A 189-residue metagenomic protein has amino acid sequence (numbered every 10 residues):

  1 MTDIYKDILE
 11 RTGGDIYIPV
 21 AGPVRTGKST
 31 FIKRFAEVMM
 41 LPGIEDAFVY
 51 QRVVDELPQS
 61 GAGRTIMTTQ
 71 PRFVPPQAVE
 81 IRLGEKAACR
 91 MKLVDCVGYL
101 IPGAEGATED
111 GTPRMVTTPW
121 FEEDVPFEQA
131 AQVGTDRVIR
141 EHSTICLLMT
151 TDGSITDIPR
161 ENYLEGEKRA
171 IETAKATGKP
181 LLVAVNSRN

Functional and structural regions predicted by a protein language model:
M1-E122: Conserved G1/Walker A P-loop phosphate-binding module
G84, D110-N189: Conserved C-terminal guanine-recognition region of P-loop GTPase G domains, centered on the G4
